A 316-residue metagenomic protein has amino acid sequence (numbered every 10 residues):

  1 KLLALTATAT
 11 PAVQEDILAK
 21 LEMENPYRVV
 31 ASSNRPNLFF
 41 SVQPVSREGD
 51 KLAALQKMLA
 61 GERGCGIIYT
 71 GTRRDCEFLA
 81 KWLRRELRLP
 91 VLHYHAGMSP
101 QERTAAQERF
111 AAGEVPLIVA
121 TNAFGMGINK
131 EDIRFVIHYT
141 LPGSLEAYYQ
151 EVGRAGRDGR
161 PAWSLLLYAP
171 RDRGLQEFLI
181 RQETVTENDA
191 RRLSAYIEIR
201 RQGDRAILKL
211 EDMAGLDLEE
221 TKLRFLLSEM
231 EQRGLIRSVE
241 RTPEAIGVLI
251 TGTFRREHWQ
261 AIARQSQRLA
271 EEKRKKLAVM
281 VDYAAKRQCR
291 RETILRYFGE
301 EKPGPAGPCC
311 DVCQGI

Functional and structural regions predicted by a protein language model:
K1-E198, R205-E211, T221, F225-S228 (+1 more regions): Helicase motor core with emphasis on the C-terminal RecA-like subdomain
L175-Q176, V185-I316: C-terminal accessory/connector segments of nucleic-acid motor ATPases
